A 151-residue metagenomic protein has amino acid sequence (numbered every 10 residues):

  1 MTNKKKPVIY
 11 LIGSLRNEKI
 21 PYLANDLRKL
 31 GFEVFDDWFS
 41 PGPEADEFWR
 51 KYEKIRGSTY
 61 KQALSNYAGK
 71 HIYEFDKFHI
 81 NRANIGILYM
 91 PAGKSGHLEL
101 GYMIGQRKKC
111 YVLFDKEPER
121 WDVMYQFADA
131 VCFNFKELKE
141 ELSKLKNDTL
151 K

Functional and structural regions predicted by a protein language model:
M1-K151: Conserved catalytic or regulatory cores that recognize and/or transform ribose-phosphate-containing ligands
